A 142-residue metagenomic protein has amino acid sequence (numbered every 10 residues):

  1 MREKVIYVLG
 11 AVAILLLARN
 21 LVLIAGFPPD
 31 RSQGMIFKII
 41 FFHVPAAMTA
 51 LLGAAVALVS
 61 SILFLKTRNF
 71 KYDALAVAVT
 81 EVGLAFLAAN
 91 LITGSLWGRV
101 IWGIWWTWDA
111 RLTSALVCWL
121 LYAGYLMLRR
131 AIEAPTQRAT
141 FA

Functional and structural regions predicted by a protein language model:
M1-R2: Short, Lys/Arg-rich, polar N-terminal cytosolic tail immediately upstream of the first transmembrane signal-anchor
V5-P28, G34-I36, I40-W102, T107-A142: Hydrophobic cores of alpha-helical transmembrane segments in multi-pass integral membrane proteins
